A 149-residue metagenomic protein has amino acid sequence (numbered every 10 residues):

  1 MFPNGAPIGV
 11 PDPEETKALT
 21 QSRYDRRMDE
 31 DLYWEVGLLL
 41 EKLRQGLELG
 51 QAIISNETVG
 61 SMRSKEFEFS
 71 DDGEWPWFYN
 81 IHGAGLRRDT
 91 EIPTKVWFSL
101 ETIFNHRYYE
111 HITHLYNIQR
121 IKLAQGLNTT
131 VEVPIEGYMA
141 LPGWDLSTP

Functional and structural regions predicted by a protein language model:
M1-N56, G60-S61, A124-P149: Short, helix-capping/interhelical loops that line the mouth of catalytic, cofactor-, or ligand-binding pockets
R26, E30, W34, L38 (+3 more regions): A broad "ordered helical/assembly scaffold" signature
M28, I92-P93, E110: Generic structural signal for short, flexible, solvent-exposed coil/loop and linker residues
L40, R44, E101, N105-Y108: Short amphipathic alpha-helical segments with heptad-repeat character
E48-N105, L127-M139: Acidic interhelical loop/turn segments
H106-Q125: A hydrophobic membrane-anchoring alpha-helix module
